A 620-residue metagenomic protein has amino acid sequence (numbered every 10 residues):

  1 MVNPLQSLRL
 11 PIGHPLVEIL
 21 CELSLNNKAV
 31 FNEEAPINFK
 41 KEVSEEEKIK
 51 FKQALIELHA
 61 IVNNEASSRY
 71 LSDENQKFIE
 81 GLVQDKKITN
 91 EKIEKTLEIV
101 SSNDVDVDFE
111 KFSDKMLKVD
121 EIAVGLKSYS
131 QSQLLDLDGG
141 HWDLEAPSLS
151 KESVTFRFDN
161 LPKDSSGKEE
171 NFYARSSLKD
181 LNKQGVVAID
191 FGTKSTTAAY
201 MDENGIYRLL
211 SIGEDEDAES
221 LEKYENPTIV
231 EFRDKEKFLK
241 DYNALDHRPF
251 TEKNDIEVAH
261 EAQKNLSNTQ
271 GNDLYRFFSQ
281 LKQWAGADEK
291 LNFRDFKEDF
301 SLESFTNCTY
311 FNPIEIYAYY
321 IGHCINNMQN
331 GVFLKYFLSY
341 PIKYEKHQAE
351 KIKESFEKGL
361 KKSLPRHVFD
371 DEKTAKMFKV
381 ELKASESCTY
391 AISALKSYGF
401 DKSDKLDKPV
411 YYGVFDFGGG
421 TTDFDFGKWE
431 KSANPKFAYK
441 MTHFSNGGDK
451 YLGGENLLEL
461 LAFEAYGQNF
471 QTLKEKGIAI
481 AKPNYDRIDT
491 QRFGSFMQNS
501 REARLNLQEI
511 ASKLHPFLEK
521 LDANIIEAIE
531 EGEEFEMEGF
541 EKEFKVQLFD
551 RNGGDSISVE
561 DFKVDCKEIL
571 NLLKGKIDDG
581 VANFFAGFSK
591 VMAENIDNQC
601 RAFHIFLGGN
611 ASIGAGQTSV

Functional and structural regions predicted by a protein language model:
L8-N38, E45, K50-V124, P227-I342 (+1 more regions): Conserved phosphate-binding loops in N-terminal lobes of ATP-dependent enzymes of the actin/Hsp70/sugar-kinase
I12, K95-S102, D108-E225, L382: Nucleic acid-processing catalytic cores of prokaryotic defense/repair systems
K118-A146, K264-E315, R501, L505 (+1 more regions): Long, low-complexity, polar/charged, intrinsically disordered or flexibly structured peripheral segments
N160-Q184, E372, K376-G413: Conserved phosphate-binding catalytic cores of ATP/NTP-utilizing and phosphoryl-transfer enzymes
G167-K179, P313-Q329, A391-S403, D555 (+2 more regions): Phosphate/ATP-binding catalytic cores across multiple sugar-kinase/actin-like superfamilies, primarily ASKHA
L181-Y207, G399-F437: Gly/Thr-rich phosphate-binding beta-strand-loop-beta motif of the actin/hexokinase/Hsp70
L209-R276, G427-K563, G609: Phosphate-binding glycine-rich/basic clefts of nucleotide- and phosphate-handling proteins, predominantly
K335-K351, Q599-V620: Glycine-rich phosphate-binding loops at beta-strand->alpha-helix junctions
